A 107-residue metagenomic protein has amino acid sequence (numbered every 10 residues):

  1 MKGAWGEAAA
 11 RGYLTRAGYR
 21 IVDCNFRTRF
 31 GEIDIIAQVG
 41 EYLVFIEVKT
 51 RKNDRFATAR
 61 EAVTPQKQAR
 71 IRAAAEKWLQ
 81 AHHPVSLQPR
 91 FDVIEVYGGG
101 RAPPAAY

Functional and structural regions predicted by a protein language model:
M1-C24: Acidic-basic catalytic patches of nuclease active cores, encompassing PD-(D/E)XK and other metal-cofactor nuclease
L14, I33-F56, I71: Conserved catalytic cores of phosphodiester-cleaving nucleases, focusing on short active-site segments
R20, L43, Q88: Hydrophobic "anchor" residues on beta-strands that sit immediately upstream of conserved functional sites
C24-R27, Y97: Short, solvent-exposed loop/turn elements at beta->coil junctions and helix N-caps that rim active or binding pockets
R29-G31: Short acidic/glycine-enriched loop/turn segments that link adjacent beta-strands
K52-R72, E76, A81: Mg2+/Mn2+-dependent nuclease catalytic core
A81-Y107: Domain-level recognition of nuclease-like catalytic cores that cleave nucleotide substrates
